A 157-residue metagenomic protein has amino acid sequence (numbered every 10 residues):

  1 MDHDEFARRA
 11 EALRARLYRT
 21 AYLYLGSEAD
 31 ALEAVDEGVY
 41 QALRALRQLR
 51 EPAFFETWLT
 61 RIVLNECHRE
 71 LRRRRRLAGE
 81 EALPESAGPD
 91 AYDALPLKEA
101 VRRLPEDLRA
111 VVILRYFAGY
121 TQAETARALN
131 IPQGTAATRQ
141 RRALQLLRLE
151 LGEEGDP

Functional and structural regions predicted by a protein language model:
M1-R19, R109: A short, charge-rich alpha-helical start-of-domain segment used by transcription regulators
R14, Y22, D36-L43, A53-R73: Σ70-family region 2.3-2.4 aromatic/basic alpha-helix that recognizes the −10 promoter and nucleates DNA melting
L17, A21, A31-A42, I62 (+3 more regions): Short, small-hydrophobic-rich alpha-helical interface motif
R47-R50, R61-E81, D90, R142: Arg/Lys-rich amphipathic alpha helix in sigma70-family domain 2
L64, H68, A123, L129-E154: DNA-recognition helix of helix-turn-helix
R69, R76-V101, T121, D156: Internal acidic/polar
V101-R109: Short helix-coil-helix linker/hinge
V111-R115: A short pre-motif secondary-structure segment
